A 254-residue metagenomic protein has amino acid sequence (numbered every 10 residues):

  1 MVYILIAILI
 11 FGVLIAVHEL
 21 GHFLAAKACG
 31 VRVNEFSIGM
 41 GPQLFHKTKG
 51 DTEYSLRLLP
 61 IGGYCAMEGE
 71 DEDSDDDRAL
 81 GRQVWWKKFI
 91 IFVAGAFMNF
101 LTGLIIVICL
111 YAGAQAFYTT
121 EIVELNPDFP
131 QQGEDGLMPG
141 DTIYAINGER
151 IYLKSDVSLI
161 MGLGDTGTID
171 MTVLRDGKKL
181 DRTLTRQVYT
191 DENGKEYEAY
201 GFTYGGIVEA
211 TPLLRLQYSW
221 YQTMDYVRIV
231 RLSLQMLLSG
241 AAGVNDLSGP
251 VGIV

Functional and structural regions predicted by a protein language model:
V2-D75: Small-residue-rich helix-interface/hinge motifs
Y3-A7, V84-F92: Residue-level signature of transmembrane alpha-helical entry/exit and packing/kink sites in multi-pass membrane
I8-I15, F92, A96, F100 (+1 more regions): Alpha-helical transmembrane spans of integral membrane proteins, capturing the lipid-embedded, hydrophobic core of TM
L9, H22-F23, F92, W220-Q222: Hydrophobic alpha-helical segments
F23, L58, K88-F89, F100: Hydrophobic alpha-helical segments, especially transmembrane helices and their immediate juxtamembrane helical caps
L56, G95, T223: A residue-level signal for conserved active-site and pocket-lining positions in enzyme catalytic cores
D71-W86, M98-V254: PDZ peptide-recognition modules
